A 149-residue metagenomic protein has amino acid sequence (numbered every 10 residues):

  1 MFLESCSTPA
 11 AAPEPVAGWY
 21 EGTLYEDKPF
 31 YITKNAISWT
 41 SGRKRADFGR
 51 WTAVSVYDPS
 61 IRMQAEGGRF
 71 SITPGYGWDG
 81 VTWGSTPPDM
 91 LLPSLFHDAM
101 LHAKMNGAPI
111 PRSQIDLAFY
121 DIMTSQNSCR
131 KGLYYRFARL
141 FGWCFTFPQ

Functional and structural regions predicted by a protein language model:
F2-Q149: Extended terminal accessory/targeting regions
